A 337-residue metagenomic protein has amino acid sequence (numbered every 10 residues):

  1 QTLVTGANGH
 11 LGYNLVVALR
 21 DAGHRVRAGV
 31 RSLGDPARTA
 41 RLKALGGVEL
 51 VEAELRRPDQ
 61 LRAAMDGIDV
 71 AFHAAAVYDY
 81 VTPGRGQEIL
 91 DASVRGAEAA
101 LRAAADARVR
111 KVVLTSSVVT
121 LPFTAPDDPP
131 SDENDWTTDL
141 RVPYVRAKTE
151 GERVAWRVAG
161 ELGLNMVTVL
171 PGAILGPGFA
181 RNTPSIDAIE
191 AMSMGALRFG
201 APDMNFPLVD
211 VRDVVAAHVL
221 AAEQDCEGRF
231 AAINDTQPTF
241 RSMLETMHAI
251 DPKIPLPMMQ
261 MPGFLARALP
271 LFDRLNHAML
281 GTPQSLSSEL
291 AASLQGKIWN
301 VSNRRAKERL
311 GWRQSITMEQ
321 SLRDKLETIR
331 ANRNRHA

Functional and structural regions predicted by a protein language model:
T2-H24: N-terminal Rossmann NAD(P)H-binding glycine-rich loop of SDR-like oxidoreductase domains
L33-R95, A103: NAD(P)H-binding glycine-rich loop region in Rossmannoid oxidoreductase-like domains and their noncatalytic homologs
H73, V77, P83-Y144: Conserved Rossmann-fold NAD(P)-dependent oxidoreductase catalytic core, especially the SDR/UDP-sugar
T82-P83, T138-L140, A180, D187-V209 (+2 more regions): A conserved pocket-lining segment of Rossmann-fold NAD(P)-dependent short-chain dehydrogenase/reductase
L90-V94, P129-P130, N134, L140-R153 (+4 more regions): Short-chain dehydrogenase/reductase
S116, G151-P177: Conserved beta-loop-beta element that borders a ligand/cofactor-binding pocket
E161-L164, G176-A188, L220-F230, K253-P255: Glycine/proline-rich active-site loop of Rossmann-fold NAD(P)-dependent oxidoreductases
A217-S285, N303, E308, T317-A337: Mid/C-terminal beta-alpha module of Rossmann-like enzyme folds, strongest in SDR-family dehydrogenases/epimerases
